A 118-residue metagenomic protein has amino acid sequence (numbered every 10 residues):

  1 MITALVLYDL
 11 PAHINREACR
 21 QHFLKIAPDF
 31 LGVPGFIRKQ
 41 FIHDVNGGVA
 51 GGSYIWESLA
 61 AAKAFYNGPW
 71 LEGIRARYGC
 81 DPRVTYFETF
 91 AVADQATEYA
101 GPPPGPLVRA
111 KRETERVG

Functional and structural regions predicted by a protein language model:
M1-V49, L59-N67, Y78-G118: Short S/T/G/P-rich N-terminal loop/turn motif that feeds into the first structured element of a domain
G52-W56: Conserved RNP beta-strands of RNA recognition motif
L71-R77: A common structural junction motif
